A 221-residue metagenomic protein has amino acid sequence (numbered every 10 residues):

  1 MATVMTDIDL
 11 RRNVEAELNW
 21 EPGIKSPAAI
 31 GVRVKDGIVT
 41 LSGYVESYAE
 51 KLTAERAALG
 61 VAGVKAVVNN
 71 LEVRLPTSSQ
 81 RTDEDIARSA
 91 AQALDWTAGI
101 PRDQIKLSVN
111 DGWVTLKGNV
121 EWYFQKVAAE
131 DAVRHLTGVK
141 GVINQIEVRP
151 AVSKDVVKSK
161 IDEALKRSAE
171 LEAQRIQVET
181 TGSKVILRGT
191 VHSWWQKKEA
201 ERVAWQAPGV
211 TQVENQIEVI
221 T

Functional and structural regions predicted by a protein language model:
M1-T221: N-terminal targeting leaders
